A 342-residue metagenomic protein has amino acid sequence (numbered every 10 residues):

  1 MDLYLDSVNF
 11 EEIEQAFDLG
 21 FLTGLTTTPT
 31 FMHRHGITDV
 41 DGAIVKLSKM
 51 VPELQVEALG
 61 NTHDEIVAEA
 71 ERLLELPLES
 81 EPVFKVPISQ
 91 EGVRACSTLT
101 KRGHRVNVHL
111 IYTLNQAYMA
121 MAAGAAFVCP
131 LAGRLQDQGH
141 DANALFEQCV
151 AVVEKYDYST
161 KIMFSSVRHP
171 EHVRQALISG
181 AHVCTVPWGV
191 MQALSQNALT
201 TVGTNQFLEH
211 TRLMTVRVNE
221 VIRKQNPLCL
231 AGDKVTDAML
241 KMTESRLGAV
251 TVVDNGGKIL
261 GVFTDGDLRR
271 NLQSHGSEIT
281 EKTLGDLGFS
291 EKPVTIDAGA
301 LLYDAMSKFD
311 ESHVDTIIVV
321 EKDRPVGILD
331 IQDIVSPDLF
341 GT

Functional and structural regions predicted by a protein language model:
M1-E14, L19-L22, T27-T98, R102 (+1 more regions): Active-site beta->alpha loop and helix N-cap motifs at the rims of alpha/beta catalytic domains
E11-L19, A68-L73, A95, T113-A123 (+2 more regions): Catalytic cores of alpha/beta
L25-T28, F84, A120, A176 (+1 more regions): Conserved, mostly hydrophobic/aromatic
P29-M32, L110, A126-Q138, G180-T200: Glycine-rich phosphate-binding active-site loops on the catalytic face of alpha/beta enzymes
D41-Q55, V93-H104, N143-I162, L208-T211: Alpha-helix-loop-beta-strand connector modules within alpha/beta enzyme cores
L78, L131, T215-P227, I279-P293: Bateman (tandem CBS) regulatory domains
L228-R246, V253-D254, L272, V294-D315 (+2 more regions): The conserved cystathionine-beta-synthase
L260-G266, V320, V326-V335: Short hydrophobic beta-strand motif reused across regulatory alpha/beta modules
